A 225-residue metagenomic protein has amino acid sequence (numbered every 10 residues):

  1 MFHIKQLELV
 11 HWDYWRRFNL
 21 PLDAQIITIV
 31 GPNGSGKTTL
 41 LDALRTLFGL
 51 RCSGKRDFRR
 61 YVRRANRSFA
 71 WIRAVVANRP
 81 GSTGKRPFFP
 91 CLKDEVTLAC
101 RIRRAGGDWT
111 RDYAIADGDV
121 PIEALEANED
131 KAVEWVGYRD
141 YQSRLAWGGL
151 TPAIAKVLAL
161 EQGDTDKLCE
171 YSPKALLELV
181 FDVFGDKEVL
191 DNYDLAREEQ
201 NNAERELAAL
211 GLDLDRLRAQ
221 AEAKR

Functional and structural regions predicted by a protein language model:
M1-A127, R139: Extreme N-terminal "head/tail" segments of very large remodeling/mechanoenzyme assemblies
T28, D130-V133, R139, A146-R225: Extended, Lys/Glu-rich alpha-helical coiled-coil stalks
